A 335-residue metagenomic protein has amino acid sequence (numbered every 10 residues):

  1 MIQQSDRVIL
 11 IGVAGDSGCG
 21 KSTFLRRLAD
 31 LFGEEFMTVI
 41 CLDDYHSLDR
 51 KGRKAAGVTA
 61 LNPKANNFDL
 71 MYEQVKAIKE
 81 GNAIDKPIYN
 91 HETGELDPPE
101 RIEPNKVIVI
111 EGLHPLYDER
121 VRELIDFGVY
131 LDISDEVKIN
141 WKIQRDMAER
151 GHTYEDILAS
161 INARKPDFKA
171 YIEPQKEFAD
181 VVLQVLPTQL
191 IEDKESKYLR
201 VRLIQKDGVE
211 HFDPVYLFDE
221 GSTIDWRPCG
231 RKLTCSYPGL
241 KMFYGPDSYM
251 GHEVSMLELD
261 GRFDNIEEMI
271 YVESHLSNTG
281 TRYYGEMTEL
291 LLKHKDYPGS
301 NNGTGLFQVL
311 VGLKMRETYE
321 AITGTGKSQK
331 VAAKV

Functional and structural regions predicted by a protein language model:
I2, R145-V335: C-terminal accessory "lid"/substrate-recognition subdomains
I2-V8: Phosphate-binding P-loop
L10-G12: Short hydrophobic/aromatic beta-strand immediately N-terminal to the Walker A/P-loop
S17: The conserved Walker
K21: Conserved lysine of the Walker
F24, L28: Hydrophobic positions on the alpha1 helix immediately C-terminal to the Walker A/P-loop
E35-C41, S47-E95, V107: Conserved nucleotide-sensing/catalytic segment adjacent to the nucleotide-binding pocket in NTP-handling enzymes
P99-D146, K206-G208, F212-V215: ATP-dependent NMP and nucleoside kinases share a basic, alpha-helical "lid"
